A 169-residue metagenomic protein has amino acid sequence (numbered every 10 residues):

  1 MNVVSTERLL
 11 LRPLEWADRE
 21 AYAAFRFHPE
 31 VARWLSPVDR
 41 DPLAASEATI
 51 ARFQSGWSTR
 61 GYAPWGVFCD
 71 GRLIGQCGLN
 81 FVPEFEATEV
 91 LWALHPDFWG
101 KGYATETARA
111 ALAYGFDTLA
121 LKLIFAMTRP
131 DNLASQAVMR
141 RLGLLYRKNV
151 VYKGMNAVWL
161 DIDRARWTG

Functional and structural regions predicted by a protein language model:
M1-W34, A51, P64-G169: Acyl-donor (CoA/ACP) binding surface of acyl/acetyltransferases
V38-R40: Short glycine-enriched, charge-decorated loop/helix-capping segments at active-site entrances that position
P42-R60: Active-site rim helix/loop that mediates acceptor-substrate recognition in acyltransferases
